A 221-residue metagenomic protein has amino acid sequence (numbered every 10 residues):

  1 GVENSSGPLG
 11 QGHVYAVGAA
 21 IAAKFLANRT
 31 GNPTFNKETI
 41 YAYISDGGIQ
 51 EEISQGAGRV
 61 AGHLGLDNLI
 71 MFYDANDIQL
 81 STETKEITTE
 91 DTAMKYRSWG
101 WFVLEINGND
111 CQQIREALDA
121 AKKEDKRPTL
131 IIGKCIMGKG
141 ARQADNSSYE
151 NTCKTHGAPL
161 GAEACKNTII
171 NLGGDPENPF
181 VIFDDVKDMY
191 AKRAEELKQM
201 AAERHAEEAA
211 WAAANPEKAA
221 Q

Functional and structural regions predicted by a protein language model:
V2-K192: Glycine-rich ThDP/TPP pyrophosphate-binding loop and its adjacent helix/strand module within ThDP-dependent enzymes
A191-Q221: Hard-cation-handling environments
